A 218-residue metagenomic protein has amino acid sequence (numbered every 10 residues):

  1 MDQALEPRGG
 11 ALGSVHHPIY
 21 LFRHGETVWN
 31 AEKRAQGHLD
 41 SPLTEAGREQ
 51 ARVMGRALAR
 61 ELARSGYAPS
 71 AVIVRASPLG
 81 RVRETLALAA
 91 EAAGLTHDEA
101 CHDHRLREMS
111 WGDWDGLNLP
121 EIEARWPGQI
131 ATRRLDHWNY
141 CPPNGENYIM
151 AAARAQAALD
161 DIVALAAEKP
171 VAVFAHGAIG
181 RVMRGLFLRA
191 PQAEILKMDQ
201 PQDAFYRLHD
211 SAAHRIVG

Functional and structural regions predicted by a protein language model:
M1-L12: A short, compositionally biased domain-edge/stem linker segment
D2, H17, R23-L95: Active-site-proximal alpha-helix that buttresses catalytic centers in soluble enzyme cores
L12-S14, A68, L165: Short, flexible hinge/linker loops that cap or flank conserved catalytic cores
V28, R81-R83, E108-M109, I179-R181: Short, active-site-adjacent cap segments at secondary-structure transitions
A76-S77, A153, F174-A175: Short beta-strand scaffold positions
R83, H97, A157-R215: Active-site-adjacent alpha-helix immediately C-terminal to a catalytic or transition-state-stabilizing loop
E91-Q156, K197, V217-G218: Phosphate-handling substructures
